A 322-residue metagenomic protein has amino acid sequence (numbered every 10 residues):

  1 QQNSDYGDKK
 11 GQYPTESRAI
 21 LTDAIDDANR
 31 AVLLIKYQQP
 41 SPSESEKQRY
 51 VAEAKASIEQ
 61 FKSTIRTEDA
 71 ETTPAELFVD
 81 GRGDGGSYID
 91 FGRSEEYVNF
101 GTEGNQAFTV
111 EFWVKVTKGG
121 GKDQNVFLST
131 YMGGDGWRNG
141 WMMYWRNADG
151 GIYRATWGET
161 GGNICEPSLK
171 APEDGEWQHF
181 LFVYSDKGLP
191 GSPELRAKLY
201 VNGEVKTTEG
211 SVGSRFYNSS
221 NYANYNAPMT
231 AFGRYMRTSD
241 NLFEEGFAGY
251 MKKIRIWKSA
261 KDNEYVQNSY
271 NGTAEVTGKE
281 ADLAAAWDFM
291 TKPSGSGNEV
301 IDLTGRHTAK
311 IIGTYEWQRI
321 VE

Functional and structural regions predicted by a protein language model:
Q1-A70: Beta-rich interaction/scaffold domains
K62-D84, G210, Y270-E322: Extracytoplasmic low-complexity segments
E71-P74, F78-Y153, L189-S192, K258-Y265: Extracellular glycan-recognition modules
T109-K118, E244-N271, A285-P293: Extracellular, beta-strand-rich glycan-interacting domains
R154-H179, K187-P190, N241: Short, aromatic/His-centered strand-loop micro-motif at the edge of beta-sheets
E176-K198, K258-S259: Localized edge beta-strand/strand-to-loop motifs within extracellular or lumenal beta-rich domains
E194, V201-A227: Short, solvent-exposed beta-strand-to-loop segments that form ligand-recognition rims of beta-rich domains
A223-K252, K261-A274, V321-E322: Extracellular glycan-interaction patches encoded by glycine-rich segments
